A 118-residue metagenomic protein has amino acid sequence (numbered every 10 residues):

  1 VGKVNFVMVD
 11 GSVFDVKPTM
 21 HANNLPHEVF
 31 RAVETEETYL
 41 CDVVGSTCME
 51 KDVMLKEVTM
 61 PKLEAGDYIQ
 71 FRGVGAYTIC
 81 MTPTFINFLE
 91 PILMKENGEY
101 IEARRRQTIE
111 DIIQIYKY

Functional and structural regions predicted by a protein language model:
V1-Y118: Charged (often Lys/Glu-rich) extended helix/loop segments that serve as interaction or gating elements
